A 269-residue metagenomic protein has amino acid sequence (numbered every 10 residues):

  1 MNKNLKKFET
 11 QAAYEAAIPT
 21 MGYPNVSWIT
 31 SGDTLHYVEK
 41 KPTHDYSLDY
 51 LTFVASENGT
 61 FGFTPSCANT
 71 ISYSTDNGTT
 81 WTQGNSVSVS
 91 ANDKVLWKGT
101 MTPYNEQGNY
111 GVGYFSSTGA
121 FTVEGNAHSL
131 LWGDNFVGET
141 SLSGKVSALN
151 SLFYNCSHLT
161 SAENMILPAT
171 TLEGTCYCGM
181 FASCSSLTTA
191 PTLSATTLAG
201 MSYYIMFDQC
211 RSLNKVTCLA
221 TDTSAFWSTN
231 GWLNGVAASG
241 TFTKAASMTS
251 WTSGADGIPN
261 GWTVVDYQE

Functional and structural regions predicted by a protein language model:
M1-P24, K215-W227: Extracellular/surface-exposed low-complexity repeats and stalk/linker segments enriched in Gly/Pro and small polar
P24-T43, W251-I258: Short, surface-exposed terminal/edge motifs of secreted or surface/virion proteins that either
Y50-V54, Q83-S88, V95-W97, Q107-S147 (+5 more regions): Structural signature of tandem-repeat unit edges
S56-G59, F63-T70: Short proline/glycine-enriched turn/loop motifs at strand-loop junctions of beta-rich domains
S72-T75: Conserved Ser/Thr-centered positions that define the repeating blades of beta-propeller domains
K98-T102: Beta-strand-rich extracellular modules
L149, Y177, Y203-Y204: Intrinsic low-complexity tandem-repeat regions in disordered proteins
I205, S228-N234, T249-V264: Short, aromatic/basic amphipathic alpha-helical patches
